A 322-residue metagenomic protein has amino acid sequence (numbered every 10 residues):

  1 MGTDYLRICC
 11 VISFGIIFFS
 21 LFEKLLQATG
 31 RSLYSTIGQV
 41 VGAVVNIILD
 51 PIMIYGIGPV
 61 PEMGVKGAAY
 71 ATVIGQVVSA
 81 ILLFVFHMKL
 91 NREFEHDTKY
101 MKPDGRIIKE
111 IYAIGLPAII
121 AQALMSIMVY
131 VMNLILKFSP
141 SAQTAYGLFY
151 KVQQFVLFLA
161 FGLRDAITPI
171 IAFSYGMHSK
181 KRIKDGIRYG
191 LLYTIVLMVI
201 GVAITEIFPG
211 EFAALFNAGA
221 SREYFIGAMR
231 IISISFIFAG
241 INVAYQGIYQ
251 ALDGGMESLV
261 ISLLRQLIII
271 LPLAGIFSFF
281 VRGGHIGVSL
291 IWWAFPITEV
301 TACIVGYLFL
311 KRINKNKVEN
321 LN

Functional and structural regions predicted by a protein language model:
M1-I12, V60-G115, I171-S235, S278-N322: Short alpha-helical transmembrane segments in multi-pass integral membrane proteins
I8, G42, G75-S79, L83 (+3 more regions): Transmembrane helical elements of multi-pass membrane transporters/channels
I8-Q27, S35-A43, A68-L83, R164 (+3 more regions): Short runs within selected transmembrane alpha-helices of multi-pass transporters and secretion channels
I12-I17, A43, A80, A118-Y130 (+5 more regions): Hydrophobic alpha-helical transmembrane segments in multi-pass membrane proteins
I16-S35, A145-P209, A239-D253, E257-S258: Small-residue-rich hydrophobic transmembrane alpha-helices
K24, D50, I54, L83-H87 (+6 more regions): Structural signal for membrane-spanning alpha-helices in multi-pass inner-membrane proteins, emphasizing helix cores
I47, A113-I114, V156, D165 (+3 more regions): Hydrophobic alpha-helical transmembrane segments of integral membrane proteins, especially lipid-exposed positions
I54-M63, S126-Y150, F155, F173-S174 (+2 more regions): Helix-terminus/linker motif at the lipid-water interface of multi-pass membrane proteins
